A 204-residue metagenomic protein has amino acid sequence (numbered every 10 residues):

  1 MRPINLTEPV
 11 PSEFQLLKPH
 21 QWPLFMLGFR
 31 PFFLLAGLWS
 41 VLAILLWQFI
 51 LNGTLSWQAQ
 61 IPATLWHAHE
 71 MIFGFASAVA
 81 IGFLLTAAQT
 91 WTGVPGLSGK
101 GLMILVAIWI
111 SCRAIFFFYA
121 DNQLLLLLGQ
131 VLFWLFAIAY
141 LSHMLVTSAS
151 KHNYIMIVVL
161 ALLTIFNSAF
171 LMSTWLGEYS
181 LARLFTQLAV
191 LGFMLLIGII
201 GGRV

Functional and structural regions predicted by a protein language model:
M1-V204: Hydrophobic alpha-helical transmembrane segments of multi-pass integral membrane proteins
